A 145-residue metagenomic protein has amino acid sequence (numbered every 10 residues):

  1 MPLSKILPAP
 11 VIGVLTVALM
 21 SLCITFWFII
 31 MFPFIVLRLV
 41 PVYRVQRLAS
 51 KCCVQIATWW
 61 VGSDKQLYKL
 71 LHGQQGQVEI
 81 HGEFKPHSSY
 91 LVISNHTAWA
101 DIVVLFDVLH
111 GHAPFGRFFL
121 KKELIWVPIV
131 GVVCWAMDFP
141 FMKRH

Functional and structural regions predicted by a protein language model:
M1-Y90, V104: Membrane-anchoring hydrophobic helices of lipid-metabolizing enzymes
V36, V40-W60, F84-H145: Catalytic core of membrane glycerolipid acyltransferases/transacylases, capturing the structured, soluble-facing
